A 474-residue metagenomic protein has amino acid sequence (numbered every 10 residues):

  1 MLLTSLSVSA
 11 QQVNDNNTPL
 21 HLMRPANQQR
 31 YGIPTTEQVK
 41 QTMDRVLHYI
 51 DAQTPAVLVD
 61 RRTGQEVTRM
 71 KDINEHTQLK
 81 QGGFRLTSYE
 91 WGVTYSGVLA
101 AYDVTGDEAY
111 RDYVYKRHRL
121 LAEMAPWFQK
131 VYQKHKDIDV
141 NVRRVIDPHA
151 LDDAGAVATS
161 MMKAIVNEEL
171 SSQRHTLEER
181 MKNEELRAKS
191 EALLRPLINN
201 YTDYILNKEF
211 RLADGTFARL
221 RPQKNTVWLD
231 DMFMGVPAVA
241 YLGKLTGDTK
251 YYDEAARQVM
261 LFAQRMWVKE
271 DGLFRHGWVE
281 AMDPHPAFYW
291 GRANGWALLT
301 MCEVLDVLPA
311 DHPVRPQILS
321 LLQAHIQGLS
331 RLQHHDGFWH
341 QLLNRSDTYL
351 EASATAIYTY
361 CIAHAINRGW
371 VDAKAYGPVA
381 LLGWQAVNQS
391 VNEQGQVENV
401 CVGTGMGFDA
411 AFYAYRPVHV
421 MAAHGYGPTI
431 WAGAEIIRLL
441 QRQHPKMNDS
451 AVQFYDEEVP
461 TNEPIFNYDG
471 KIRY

Functional and structural regions predicted by a protein language model:
M1-Q12, A188: Bacterial Sec-dependent N-terminal signal peptides
Q12-E90, V104, R111, K116-S160 (+7 more regions): CBM-like carbohydrate-recognition segments
V98-A101: Alpha-helical support elements that line or immediately flank enzyme active sites and cofactor-binding pockets
D112, K116, A122-S171, N183-W278 (+2 more regions): Extended ligand-binding groove/face enriched in aromatic
L193, L229-Q341, T348-T359, V371-G405 (+3 more regions): Extended ligand-binding clefts on enzyme/binding-domain cores
